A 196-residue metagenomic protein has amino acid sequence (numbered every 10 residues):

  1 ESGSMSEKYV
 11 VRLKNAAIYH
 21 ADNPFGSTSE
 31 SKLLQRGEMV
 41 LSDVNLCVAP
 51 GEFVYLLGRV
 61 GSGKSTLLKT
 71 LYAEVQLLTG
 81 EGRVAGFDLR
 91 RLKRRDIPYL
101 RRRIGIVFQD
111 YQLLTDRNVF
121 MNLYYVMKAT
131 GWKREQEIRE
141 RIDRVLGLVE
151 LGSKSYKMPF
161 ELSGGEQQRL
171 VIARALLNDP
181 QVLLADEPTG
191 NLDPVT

Functional and structural regions predicted by a protein language model:
Y72: Helix-to-loop junction immediately C-terminal to a conserved catalytic motif
G80-D88: Conserved ABC transporter NBD signature motif
L89-G105: ABC ATPase NBD coupling module
D110, L177-Q181: A short, proline-enriched helix->beta-strand linker immediately N-terminal to the Walker B motif in ABC-type P-loop
D116-Y125: Short coil-to-helix segment of the ABC ATPase nucleotide-binding domain corresponding to the Q-loop/switch region
M158-L162, E166-Q168: Conserved ABC ATPase signature
L183-D186: Catalytic Walker B motif of ABC-type/P-loop ATPase nucleotide-binding domains
